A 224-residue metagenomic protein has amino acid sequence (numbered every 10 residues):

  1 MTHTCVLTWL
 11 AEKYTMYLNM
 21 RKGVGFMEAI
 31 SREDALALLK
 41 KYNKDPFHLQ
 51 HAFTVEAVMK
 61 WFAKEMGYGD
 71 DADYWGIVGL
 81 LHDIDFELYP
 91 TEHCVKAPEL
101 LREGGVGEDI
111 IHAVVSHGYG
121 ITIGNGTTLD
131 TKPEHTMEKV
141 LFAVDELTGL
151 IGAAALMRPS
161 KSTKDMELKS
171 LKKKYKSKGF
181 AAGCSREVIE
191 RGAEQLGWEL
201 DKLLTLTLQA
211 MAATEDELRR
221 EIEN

Functional and structural regions predicted by a protein language model:
N19, F26-R32, L196-N224: N-terminal charge/polar-biased segments
G25-Y89: Acidic/His-rich, divalent-metal-binding segments that scaffold phosphate/diphosphate chemistry
V58-E65, A72, E187, E199-T214: Active-site hotspot residues in diverse enzymes, especially metal/ion-binding acidic/histidine motifs
Y68-F180: Divalent metal-dependent catalytic cores for phosphoryl transfer on phosphate-bearing substrates
T163-T205: Divalent-cation-assisted or electrostatically stabilized phosphate/pyrophosphate-binding catalytic cores
